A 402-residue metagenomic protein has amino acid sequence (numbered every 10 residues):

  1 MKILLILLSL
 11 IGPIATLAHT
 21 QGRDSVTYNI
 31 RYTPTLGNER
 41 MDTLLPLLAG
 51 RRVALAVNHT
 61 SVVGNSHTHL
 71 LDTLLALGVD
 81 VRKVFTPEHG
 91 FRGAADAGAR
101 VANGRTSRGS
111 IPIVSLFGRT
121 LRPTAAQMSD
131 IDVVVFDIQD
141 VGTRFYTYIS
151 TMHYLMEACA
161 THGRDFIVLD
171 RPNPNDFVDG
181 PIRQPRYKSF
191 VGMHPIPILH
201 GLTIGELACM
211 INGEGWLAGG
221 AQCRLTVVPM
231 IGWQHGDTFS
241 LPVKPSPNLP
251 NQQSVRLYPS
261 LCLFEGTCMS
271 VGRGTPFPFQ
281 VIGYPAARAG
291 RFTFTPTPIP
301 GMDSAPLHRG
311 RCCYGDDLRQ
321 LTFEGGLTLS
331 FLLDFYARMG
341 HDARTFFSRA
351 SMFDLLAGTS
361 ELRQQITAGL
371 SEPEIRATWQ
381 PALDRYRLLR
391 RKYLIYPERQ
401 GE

Functional and structural regions predicted by a protein language model:
M1-T27: Bacterial Sec-dependent N-terminal signal peptides
D24-S25, T43, T73, T238: Coil residues (strongly favoring Ser/Thr
G93-A97, I167-K188: Glycine-rich, charge-decorated loop segments at or immediately adjacent to ligand/cofactor-binding or catalytic sites
A102-D130, T143: Glycine-rich oxoanion-binding loops at beta->alpha junctions
D140-M152: Glycine/threonine-rich flexible loop motifs
K188-S260: Conserved anion/nucleotide-ligand pocket segment
I231-R309: Glycine-rich, aromatic-lined ligand/substrate-binding cores of catalytic and carbohydrate-binding domains
P278, G283-Q380, E398: Conserved functional hotspot residues or short segments at active or partner-binding sites across diverse domains
